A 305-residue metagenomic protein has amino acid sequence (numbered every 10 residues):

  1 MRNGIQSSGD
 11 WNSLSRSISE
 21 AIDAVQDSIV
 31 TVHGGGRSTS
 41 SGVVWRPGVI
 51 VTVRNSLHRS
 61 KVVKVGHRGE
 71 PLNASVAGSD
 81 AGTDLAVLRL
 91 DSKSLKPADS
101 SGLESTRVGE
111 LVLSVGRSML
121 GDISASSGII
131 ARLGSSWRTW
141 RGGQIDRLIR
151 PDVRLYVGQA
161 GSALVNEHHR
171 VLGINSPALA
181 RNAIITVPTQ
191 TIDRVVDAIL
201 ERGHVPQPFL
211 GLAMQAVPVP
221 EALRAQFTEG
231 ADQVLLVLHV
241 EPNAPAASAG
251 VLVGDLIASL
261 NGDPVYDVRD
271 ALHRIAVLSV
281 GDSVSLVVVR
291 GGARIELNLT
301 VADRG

Functional and structural regions predicted by a protein language model:
M1-D10, E20, R37, R46 (+3 more regions): C-terminal recognition in membrane/secretory proteostasis and scaffolding
M1-N3, G35-T39, W45-L85, L90-K93: Catalytic-histidine neighborhood of serine endopeptidases, predominantly the chymotrypsin-like S1/PA family
D10-A21, I29-P47, V53, E70-S75 (+4 more regions): A conserved glycine-rich beta-strand in the N-terminal activation segment of trypsin-fold
E20-A21, S75-A77, D91-D122, V153-Y156 (+3 more regions): Active-site substrate-binding loop(s) of clan PA
Q26-S28, A86, L90-D99, S124-N182 (+3 more regions): Active-site region of chymotrypsin-like
D27-V32, G42, G48-T52, A74 (+15 more regions): Terminal peptide-recognition signature
W45, L57-H58, S100, T106 (+3 more regions): Short, well-ordered loop/turn sites that connect or cap secondary structure elements
R59-V76, K93, R107-L113, I123-R138 (+4 more regions): Beta-strand/loop subdomains of soluble extracytoplasmic proteins
